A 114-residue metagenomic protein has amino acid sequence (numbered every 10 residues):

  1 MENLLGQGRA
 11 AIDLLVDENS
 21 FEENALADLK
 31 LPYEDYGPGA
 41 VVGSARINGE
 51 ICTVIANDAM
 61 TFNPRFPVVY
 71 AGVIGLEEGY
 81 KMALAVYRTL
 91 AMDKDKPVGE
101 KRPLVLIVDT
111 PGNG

Functional and structural regions predicted by a protein language model:
M1-G114: Terminal-region recognition feature
